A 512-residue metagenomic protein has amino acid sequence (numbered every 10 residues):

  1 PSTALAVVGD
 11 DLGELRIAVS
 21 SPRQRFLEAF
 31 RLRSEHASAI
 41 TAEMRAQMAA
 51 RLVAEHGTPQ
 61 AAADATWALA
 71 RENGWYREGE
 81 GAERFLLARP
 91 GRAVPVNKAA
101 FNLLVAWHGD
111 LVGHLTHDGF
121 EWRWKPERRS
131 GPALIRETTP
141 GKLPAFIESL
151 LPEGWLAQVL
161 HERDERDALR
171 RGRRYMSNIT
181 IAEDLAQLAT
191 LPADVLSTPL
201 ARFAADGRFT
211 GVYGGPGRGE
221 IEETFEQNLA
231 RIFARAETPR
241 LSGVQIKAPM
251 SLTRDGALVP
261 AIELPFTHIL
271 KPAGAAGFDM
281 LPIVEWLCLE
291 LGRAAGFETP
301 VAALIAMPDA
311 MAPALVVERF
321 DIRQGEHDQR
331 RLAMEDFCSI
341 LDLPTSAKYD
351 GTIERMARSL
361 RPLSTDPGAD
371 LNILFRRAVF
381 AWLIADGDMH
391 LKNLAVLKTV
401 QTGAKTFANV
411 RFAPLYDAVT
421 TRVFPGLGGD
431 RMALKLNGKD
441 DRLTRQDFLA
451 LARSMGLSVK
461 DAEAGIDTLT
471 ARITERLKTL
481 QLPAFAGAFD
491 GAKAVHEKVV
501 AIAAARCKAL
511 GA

Functional and structural regions predicted by a protein language model:
S2-A18: Long, low-complexity, charged/polar intrinsically disordered regions in eukaryotic proteins
L5-V7, G79, G113-H117: Broad, structure-driven detector of short, well-ordered beta-strand segments within folded domains
D11, T41, G57-P59, A82: Intrinsically disordered, low-complexity coil/linker segments enriched for acidic/polar and small residues
L15-E55: Short amphipathic alpha-helical interface segments
R45, A49, T66, L289 (+1 more regions): Generic structural marker for isolated residues within well-ordered, non-membrane alpha-helices of soluble domains
A54, T58-A62, R84-L391, A395-A512: Phosphate/dinucleotide-binding and metal-coordinating scaffold of catalytic cores in nucleotide-dependent enzymes
A63-A70: Short, hydrophobic-biased segments on the C-terminal half of alpha helices that form "recognition helices"
A70-E80: A short, conserved structural fragment
